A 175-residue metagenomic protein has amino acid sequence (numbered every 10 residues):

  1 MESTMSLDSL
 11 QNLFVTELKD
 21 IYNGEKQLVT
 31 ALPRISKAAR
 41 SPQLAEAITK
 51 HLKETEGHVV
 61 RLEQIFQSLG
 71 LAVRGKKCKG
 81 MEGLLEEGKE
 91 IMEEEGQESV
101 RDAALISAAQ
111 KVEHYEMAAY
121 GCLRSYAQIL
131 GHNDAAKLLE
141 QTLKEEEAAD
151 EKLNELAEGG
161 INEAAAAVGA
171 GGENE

Functional and structural regions predicted by a protein language model:
M1-E175: Amphipathic alpha-helical hairpins
